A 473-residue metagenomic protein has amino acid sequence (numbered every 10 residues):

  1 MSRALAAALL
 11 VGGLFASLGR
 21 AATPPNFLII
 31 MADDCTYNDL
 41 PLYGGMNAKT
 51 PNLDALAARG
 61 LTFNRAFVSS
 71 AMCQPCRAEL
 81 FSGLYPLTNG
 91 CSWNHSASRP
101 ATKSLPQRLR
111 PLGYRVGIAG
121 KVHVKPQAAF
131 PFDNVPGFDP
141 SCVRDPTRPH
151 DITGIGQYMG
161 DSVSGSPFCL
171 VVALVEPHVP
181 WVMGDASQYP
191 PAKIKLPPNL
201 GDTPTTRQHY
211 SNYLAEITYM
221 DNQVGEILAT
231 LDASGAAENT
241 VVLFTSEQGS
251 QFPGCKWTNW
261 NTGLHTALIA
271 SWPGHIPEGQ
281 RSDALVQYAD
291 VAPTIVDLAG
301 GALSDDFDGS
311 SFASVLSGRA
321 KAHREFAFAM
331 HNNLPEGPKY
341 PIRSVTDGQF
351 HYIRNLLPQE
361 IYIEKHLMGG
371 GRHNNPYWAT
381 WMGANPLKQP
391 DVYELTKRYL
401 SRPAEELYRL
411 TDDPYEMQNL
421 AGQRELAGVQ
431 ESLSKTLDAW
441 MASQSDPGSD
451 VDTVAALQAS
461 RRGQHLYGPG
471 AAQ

Functional and structural regions predicted by a protein language model:
M1-A8: Bacterial N-terminal signal peptides that target proteins for export
L9, G13, G19-E406, P414-A442 (+2 more regions): Formylglycine-dependent sulfatase
T453-L457: A glycine-rich phosphate-binding loop feature that marks nucleotide/adenosyl-phosphate handling sites
